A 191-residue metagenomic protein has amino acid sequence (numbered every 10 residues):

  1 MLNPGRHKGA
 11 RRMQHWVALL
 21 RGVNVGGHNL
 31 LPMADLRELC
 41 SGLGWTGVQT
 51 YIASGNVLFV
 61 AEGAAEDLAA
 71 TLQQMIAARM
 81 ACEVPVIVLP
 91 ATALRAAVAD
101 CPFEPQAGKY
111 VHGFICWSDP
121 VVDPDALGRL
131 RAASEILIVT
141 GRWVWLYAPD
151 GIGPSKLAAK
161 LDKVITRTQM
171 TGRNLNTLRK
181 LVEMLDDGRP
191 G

Functional and structural regions predicted by a protein language model:
M1-N3, N24: Intrinsic structural disorder
N3-R12: Short, Lys/Arg-enriched N-terminal segments with co-localized hydrophobic residues within the first ~10-30 amino acids
Q14-G191: Surface-exposed, charge/polar-rich loops and edge strands
